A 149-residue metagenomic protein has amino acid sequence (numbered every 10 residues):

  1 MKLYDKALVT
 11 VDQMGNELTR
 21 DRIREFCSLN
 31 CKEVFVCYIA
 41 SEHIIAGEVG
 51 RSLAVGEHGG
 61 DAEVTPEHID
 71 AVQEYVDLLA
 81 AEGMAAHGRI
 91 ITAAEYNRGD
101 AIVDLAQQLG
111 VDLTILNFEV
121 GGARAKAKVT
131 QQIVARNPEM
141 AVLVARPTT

Functional and structural regions predicted by a protein language model:
M1-K2, A80-T114: Structural beta-alpha unit
K2-E57, M84: Small/aliphatic-rich secondary-structure junction motif
V9-D12, V36-I39, R89-I91, T114-N117 (+1 more regions): Conserved beta-strand segments of the P-loop GTPase G domain that flank and frequently precede/overlap
D21-E25, A101-I102, K128-Q132: A short acidic, amphipathic alpha-helical/loop segment
C31, G110, N137-E139: Residue-level detector of structured alpha->beta connecting loops
S52-V55, L105-Q107, Q132: Short, hinge-like loop/turn segments at secondary-structure boundaries
V55-D70: A short acidic, glycine-rich active-site loop that binds or catalyzes chemistry on phosphate/adenosine moieties
L113-P138, T149: Glycine-rich, Arg-bearing micro-motifs that act as flexible, cationic patches
